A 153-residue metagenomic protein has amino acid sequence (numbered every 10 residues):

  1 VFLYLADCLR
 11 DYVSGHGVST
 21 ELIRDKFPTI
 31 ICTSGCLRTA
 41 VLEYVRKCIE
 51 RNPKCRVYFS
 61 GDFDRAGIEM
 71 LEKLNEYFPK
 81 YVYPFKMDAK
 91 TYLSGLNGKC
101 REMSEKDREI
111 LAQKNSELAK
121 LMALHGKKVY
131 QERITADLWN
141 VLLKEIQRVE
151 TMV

Functional and structural regions predicted by a protein language model:
V1-N52, P84-T91: Acidic, glycine-rich catalytic loops of TOPRIM or P-loop NTPase phosphate-binding modules used across DNA replication
T39-V153: TOPRIM fold recognition
